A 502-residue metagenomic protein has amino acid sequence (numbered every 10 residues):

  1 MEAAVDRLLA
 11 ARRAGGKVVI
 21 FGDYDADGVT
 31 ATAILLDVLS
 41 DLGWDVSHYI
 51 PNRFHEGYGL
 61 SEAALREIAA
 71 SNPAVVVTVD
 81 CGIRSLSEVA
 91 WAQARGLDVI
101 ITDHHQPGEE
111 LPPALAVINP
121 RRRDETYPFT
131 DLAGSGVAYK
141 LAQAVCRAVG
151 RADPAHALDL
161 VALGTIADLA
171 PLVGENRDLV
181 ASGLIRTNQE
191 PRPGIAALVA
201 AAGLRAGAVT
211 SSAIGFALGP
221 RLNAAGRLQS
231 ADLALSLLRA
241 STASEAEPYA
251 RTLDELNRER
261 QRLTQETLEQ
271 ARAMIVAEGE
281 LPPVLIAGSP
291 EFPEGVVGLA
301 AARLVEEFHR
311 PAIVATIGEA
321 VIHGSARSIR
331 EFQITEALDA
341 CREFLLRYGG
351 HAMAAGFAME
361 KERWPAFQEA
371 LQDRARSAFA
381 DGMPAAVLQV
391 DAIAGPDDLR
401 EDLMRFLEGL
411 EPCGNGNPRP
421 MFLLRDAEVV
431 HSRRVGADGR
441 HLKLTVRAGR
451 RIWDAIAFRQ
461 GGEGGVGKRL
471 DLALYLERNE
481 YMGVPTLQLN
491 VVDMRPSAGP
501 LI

Functional and structural regions predicted by a protein language model:
M1-A3, R177-M274, E306, S325-I502: Acidic, two-metal ion nucleic-acid-processing modules in DNA metabolism proteins
E2-P112, V117-I118, R262, E266-M274 (+2 more regions): N-terminal small/polar loop signature for handling phosphorylated ligands or for N-terminal nucleophile
A14-G16, D41-I50, P120, E245-R258 (+3 more regions): Gly-rich Lys/Arg/Thr-decorated short loops/hinges at beta-loop-alpha junctions or inter-strand turns that position
K17-V19, L285, P311-I313: Conserved beta-strand elements of the Class I
D23-D25, V77, D103, A138 (+5 more regions): Divalent metal-coordination and catalytic microenvironments
A70-P73, C81, L86-R227, A231-L237 (+2 more regions): Functional cores that coordinate and move charged inorganic groups
A277-A301: Flexible, glycine/threonine-enriched loop-and-boundary segments that flank and lead into catalytic domains of large
I313-S328: Short glycine-cluster motifs
